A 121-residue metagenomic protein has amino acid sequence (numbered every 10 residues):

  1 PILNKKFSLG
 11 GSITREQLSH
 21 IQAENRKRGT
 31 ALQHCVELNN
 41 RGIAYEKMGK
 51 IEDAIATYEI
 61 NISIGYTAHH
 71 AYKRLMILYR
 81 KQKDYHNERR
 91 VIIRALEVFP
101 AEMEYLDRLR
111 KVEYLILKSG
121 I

Functional and structural regions predicted by a protein language model:
H20-E37: TPR-adjacent "capping" and linker segments in tetratricopeptide-repeat scaffold/adaptor proteins
H34, R41, R74-L75, L109: Structural register within alpha-helical repeat arrays
